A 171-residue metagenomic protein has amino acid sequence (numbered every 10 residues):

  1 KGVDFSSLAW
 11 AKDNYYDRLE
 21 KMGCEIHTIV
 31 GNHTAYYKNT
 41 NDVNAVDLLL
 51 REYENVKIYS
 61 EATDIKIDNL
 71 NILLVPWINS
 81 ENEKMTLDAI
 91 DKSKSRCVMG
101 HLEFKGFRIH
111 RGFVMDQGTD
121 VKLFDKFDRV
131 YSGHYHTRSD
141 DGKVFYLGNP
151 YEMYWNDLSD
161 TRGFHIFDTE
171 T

Functional and structural regions predicted by a protein language model:
K1-D64, L123-F127: Core catalytic region of metal-dependent phosphoesterases/phosphodiesterases, especially metallo-beta-lactamase-like
G2, H27-N39, I65-K66, N79-N82 (+3 more regions): Active-site environment of divalent metal-dependent phosphoester hydrolases
F5-L8, N41-A45, L87-A89, R111-M115 (+2 more regions): Short, glycine/charged-enriched secondary-structure capping and boundary segments
L8, N79-D88, S93-F127: Active-site-proximal segments of metal-dependent phosphoesterases and phosphodiesterases across multiple
A11, G31, I72, H101 (+3 more regions): Divalent metal-coordination and catalytic microenvironments
E25, N71, S95, D128 (+1 more regions): Residues at the starts of beta-strands that form the adenosine-phosphate
N69-I78, C97-H101, F145-G148: Active-site-proximal beta-strand elements of phosphoester/diester hydrolases
H110-E170: Conserved beta-sheet core of the metallophosphoesterase superfamily
